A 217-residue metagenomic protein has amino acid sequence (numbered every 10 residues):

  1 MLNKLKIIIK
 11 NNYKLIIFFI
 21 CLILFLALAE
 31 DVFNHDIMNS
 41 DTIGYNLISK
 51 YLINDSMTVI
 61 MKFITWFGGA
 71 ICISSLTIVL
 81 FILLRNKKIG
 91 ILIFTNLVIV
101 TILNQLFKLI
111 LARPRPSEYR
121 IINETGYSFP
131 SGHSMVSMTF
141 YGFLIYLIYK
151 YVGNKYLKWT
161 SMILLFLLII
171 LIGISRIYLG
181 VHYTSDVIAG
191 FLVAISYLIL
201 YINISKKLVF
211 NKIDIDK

Functional and structural regions predicted by a protein language model:
M1-A70, L109-L111, R115-R120: N-terminal transmembrane-helix/juxtamembrane module of multi-pass inner/ER membrane proteins
K4-N12, L84-T95, T160: Membrane-interface helix-loop-helix junctions at transmembrane boundaries of multi-pass membrane enzymes, predominantly
L5, I9, R120-K217: Membrane-embedded catalytic cores of phosphoryl/pyrophosphoryl-handling enzymes
F19-I23, S74, I93, L97-T101 (+2 more regions): Alpha-helical transmembrane spans of integral membrane proteins, capturing the lipid-embedded, hydrophobic core of TM
I23-L28, I99-L106, L167-R176: Aromatic-anchored segments of alpha-helical transmembrane domains
F25, A29, L103, F107 (+3 more regions): Alpha-helical membrane-inserting segments
M38-N39, I82-N154: Membrane-interface loops
G69-S75, S137-G142: Core segments of transmembrane alpha-helices that mediate helix-helix packing or line hydrophobic substrate/ligand
